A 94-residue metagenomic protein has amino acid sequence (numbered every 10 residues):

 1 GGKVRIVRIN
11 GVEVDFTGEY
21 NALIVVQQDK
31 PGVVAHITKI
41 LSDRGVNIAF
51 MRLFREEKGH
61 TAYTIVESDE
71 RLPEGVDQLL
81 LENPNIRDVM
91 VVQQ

Functional and structural regions predicted by a protein language model:
G1-Q94: A conserved regulatory-domain signal marking ACT and ACT-like small-molecule sensing domains and adjacent regulatory
